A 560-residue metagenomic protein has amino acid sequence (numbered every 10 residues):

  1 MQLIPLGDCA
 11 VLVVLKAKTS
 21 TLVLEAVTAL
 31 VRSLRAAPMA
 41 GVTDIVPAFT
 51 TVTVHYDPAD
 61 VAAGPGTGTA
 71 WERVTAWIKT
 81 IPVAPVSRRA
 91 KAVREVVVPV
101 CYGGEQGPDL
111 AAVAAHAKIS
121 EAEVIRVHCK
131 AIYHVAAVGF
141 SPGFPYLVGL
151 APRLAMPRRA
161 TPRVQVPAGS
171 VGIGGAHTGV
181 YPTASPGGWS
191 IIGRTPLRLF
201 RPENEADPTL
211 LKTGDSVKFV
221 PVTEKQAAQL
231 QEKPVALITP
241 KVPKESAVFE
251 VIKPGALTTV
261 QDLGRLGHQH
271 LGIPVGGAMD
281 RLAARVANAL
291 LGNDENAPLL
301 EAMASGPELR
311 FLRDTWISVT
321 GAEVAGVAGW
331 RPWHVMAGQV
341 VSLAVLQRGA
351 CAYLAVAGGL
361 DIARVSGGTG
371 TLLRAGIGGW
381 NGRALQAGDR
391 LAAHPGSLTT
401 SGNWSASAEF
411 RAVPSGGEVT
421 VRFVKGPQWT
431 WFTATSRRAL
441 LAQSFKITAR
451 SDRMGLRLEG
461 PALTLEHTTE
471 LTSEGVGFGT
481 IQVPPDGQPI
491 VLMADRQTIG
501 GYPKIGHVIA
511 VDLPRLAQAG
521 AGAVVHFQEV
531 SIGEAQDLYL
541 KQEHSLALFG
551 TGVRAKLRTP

Functional and structural regions predicted by a protein language model:
M1-P560: Conserved "landmark" site that anchors the functional core of diverse proteins
